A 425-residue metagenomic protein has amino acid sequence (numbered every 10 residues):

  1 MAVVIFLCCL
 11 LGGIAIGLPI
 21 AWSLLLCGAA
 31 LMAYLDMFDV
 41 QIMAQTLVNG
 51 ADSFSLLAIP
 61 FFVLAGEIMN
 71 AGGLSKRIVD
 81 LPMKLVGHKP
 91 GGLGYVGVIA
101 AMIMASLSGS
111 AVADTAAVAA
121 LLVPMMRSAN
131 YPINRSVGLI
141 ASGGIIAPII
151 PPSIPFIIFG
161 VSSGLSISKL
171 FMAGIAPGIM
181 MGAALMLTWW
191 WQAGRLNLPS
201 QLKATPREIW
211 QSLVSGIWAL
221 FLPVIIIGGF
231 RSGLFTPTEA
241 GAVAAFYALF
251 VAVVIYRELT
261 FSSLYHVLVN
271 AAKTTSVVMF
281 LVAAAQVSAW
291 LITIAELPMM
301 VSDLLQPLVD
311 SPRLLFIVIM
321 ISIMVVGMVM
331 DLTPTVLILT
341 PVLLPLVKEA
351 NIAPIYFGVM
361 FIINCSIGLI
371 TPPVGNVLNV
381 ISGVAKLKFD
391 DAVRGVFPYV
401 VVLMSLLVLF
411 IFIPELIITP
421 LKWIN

Functional and structural regions predicted by a protein language model:
M1-N425: Alpha-helical transmembrane segments of multi-pass membrane transport proteins
